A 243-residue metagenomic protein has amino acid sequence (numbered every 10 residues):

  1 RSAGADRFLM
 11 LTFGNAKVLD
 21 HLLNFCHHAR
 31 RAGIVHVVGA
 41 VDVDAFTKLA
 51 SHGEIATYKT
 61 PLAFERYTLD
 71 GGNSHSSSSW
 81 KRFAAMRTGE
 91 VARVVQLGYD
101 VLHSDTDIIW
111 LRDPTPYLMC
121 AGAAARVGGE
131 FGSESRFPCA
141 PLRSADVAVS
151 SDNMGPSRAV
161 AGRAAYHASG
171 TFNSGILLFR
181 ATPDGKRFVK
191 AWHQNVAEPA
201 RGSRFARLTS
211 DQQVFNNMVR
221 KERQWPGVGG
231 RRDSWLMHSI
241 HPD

Functional and structural regions predicted by a protein language model:
R1-K17, D70-S79: Glycine-rich phosphate-binding "P-loop"
R1-L9, H21, G53-E54, A124-G128: Juxtamembrane luminal stem/stalk of type II transmembrane Golgi/ER carbohydrate-processing enzymes
D20, V43-L97: Active-site-proximal specificity loops/subdomain of glycosyltransferases
L23, A85-G89, T209-N217: A structural signal for well-ordered alpha-helical segments within the folded catalytic domains of diverse enzymes
H28-V35: Short, acidic, metal-binding catalytic loop of nucleotide-sugar glycosyltransferases
H36-V41: Short internal beta-strands
K59, F83-A159, S169-T171, I176-A181 (+1 more regions): GT-A fold catalytic core of metal-dependent nucleotide-sugar glycosyltransferases, centered on the diacidic
S169-D243: Catalytic core and acceptor-binding pocket of nucleotide-sugar-dependent glycosyltransferases
